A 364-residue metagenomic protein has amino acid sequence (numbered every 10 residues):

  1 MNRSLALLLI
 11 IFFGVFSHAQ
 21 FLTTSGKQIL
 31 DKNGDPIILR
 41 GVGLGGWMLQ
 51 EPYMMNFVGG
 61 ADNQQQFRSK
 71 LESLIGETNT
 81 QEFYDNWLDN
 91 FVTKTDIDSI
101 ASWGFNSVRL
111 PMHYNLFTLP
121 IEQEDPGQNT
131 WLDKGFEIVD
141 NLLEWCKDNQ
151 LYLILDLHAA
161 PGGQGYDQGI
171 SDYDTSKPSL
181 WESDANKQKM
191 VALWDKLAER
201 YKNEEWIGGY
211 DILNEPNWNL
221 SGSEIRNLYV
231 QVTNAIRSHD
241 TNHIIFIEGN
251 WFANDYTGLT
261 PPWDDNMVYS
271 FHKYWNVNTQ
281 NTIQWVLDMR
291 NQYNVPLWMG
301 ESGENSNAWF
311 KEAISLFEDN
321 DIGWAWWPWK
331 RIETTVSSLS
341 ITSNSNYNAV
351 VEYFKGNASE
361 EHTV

Functional and structural regions predicted by a protein language model:
M1-Q20: Bacterial Sec-dependent N-terminal signal peptides
F21-L22, E182-I332, V336-E352: Extracellular glycoside hydrolase catalytic/binding regions
T24-Q28, P36-L39, L44-I244, G249-T257: Active-site mouth of glycoside hydrolases
D31: Short, acidic, Ser/Thr-enriched surface-loop or helix-capping motifs
L132, D240, W309, H362-V364: Poly-acidic low-complexity segments
Y347-V364: Non-catalytic C-terminal accessory domains or segments of carbohydrate-active enzymes
